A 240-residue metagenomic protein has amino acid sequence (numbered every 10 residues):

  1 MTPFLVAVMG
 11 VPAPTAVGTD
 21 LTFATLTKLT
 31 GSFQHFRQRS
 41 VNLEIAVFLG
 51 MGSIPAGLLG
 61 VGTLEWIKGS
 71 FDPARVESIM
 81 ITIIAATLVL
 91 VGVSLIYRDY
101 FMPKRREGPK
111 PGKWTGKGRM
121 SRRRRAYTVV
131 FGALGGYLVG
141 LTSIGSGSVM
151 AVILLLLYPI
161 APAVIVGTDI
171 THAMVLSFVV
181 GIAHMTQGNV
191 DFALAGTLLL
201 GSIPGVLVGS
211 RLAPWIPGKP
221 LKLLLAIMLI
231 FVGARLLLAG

Functional and structural regions predicted by a protein language model:
M1-A46: Juxtamembrane transmembrane-helix termini in multi-pass membrane transport proteins
M1-P14, V149-V164: Interfacial segments of multi-pass membrane proteins
P3, A7, F36-G135, T186-G240: Juxtamembrane transmembrane-helix boundary motif
F4, V8, S32-F33, G136-Y137 (+3 more regions): Alpha-helical transmembrane segments of multipass membrane proteins
P12, N42, G147, A161 (+1 more regions): A helix-boundary/kink motif common to multi-pass secondary transporters, especially Major Facilitator Superfamily
D20-A24, D169-A173, L194-L199: Short hydrophobic/aromatic, small-residue-rich stretches within specific transmembrane helices of secondary active
P109-R119, S143, L155, P159-G167: Functional transmembrane core segments of multi-pass inner-membrane proteins
A133-S143: Transmembrane alpha-helix interface/packing and boundary motifs in multi-pass membrane proteins, characterized by
